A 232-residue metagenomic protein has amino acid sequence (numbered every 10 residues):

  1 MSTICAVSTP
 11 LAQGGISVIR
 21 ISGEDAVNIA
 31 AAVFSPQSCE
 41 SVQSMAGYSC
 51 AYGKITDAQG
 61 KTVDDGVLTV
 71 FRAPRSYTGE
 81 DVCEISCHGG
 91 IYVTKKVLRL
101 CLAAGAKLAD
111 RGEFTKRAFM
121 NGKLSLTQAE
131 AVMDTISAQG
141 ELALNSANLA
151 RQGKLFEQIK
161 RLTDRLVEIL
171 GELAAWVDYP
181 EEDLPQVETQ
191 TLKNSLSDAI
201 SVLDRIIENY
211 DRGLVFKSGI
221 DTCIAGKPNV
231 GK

Functional and structural regions predicted by a protein language model:
M1-N145, L149, G153: A glycine-rich (often HGG/GG-containing) alpha/beta subdomain
Q13, S17-S22, A32-P36, E172 (+1 more regions): Conserved G1/Walker A P-loop phosphate-binding module
C87, A104, K116, M120-N121 (+7 more regions): A sequence-level detector of short, solvent-exposed, charge-rich linear segments
K123-S197, V202, I206: Long, non-coiled-coil amphipathic alpha-helical linker/lever segments that couple catalytic cores to other domains
